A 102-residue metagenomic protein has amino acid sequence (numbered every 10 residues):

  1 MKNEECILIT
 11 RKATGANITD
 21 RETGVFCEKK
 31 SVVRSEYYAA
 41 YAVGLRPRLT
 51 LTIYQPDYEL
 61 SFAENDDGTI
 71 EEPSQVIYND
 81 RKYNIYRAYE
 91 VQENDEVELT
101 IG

Functional and structural regions predicted by a protein language model:
M1-G15: Polar/acidic, low-complexity leader/linker segments enriched in S/T/G and N/D
K2, N17-G102: Short, conserved turn/kink motifs that form compact alpha/beta structural patches or helix kinks used as
